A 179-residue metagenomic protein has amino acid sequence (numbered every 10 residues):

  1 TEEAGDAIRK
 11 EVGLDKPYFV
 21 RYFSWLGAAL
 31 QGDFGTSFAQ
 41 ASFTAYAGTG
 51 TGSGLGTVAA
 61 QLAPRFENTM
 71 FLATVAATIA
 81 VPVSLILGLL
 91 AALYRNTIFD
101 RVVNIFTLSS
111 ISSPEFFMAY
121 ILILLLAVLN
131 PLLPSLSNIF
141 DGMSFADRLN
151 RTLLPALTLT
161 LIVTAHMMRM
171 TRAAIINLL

Functional and structural regions predicted by a protein language model:
T1-F23, F43, N130-R148: Hydrophobic alpha-helical transmembrane segments of membrane transport/permease proteins and related membrane-embedded
A4, I8, Y18-F34, V58 (+7 more regions): Hydrophobic alpha-helical segments of integral membrane proteins, encompassing both true transmembrane helices
G13-L14, G27, Q31, A127 (+2 more regions): Residues at helix-coil transition
L14-L85: An internal, D/E-rich "acidic patch" concept
L62, F66-F99, E115, V128 (+2 more regions): Alpha-helical transmembrane segments of integral membrane proteins, especially multi-pass inner/plasma-membrane
V81, L108, L124-L125: Residue-level recognition of pore/gate-forming positions within transmembrane alpha-helices of multi-pass
L89, Y120-L124: Transmembrane alpha-helix boundary and packing residues in multipass membrane permease domains and related
L108-I121: Hydrophobic alpha-helical membrane-insertion segments
